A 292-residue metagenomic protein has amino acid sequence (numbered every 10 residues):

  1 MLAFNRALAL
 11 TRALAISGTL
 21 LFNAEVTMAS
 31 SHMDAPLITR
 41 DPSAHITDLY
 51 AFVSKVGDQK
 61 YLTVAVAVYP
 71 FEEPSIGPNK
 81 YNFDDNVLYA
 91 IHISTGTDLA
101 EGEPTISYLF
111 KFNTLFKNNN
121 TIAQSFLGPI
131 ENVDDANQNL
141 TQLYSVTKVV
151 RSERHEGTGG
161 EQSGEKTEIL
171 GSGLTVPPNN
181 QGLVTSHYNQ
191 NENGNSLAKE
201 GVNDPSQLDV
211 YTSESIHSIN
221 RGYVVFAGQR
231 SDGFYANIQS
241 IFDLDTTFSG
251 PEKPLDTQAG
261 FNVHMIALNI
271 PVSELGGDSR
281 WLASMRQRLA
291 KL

Functional and structural regions predicted by a protein language model:
M1-A13: Bacterial N-terminal signal peptides that target proteins for export
L2-F4, V26-S31: Generic start-of-chain signal for non-secretory N-termini
R12, N23, Q258: Functionally constrained cores in energy, signaling, and assembly domains
S17-M28: C-terminal segment of classical bacterial N-terminal signal peptides
M28-L292: Surface-exposed extracytoplasmic segments
